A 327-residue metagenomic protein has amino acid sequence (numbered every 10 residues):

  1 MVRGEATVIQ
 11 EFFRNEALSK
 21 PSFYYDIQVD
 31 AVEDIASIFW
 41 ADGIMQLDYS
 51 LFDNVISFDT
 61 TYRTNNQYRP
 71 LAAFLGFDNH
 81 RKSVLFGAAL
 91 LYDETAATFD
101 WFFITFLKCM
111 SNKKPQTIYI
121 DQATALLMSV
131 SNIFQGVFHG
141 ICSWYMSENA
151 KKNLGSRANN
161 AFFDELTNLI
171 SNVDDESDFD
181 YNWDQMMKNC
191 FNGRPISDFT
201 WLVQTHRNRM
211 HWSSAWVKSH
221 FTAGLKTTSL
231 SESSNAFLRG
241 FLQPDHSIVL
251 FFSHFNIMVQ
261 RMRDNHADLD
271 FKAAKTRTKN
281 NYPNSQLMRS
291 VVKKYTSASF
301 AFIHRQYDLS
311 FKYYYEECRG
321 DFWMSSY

Functional and structural regions predicted by a protein language model:
M1-W40, I44-L47, S131-G140, S147-Y327: Hydrophobic, aromatic-enriched, well-ordered structural segments
Y25, F39-D42, F52-R63: Two-metal-ion RNase H-like nuclease active-site motif
D48, N66, P70-K82, L90-L91: Short conserved beta-strand segments at catalytic cores or DNA/RNA-binding microdomains of nucleic-acid binding
N54-V55, K82, P115-T117, F138-I141: Beta-sheet entry/capping signal
N65-Q67, A88-S111: Active-site beta-loop-alpha junctions of metal-dependent nucleic acid enzymes, especially the RNase H-like/DDE
R81-L85, Y145: Short Cys/His-based metal-binding microdomains
F99, A125-M128: Short, well-ordered alpha-helical microsegments
P115-A125, Y145: Acidic/histidine-rich, metal-coordinating catalytic segments
